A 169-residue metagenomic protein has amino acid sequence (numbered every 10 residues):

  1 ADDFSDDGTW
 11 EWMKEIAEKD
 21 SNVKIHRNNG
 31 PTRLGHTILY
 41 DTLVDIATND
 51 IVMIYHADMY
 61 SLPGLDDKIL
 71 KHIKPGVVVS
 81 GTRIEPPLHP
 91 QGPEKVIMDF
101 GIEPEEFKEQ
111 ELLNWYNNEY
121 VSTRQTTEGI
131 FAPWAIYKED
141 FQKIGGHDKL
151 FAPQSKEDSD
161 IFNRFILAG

Functional and structural regions predicted by a protein language model:
A1-F4, H26-N29: Short beta-strand/loop segment that forms part of the nucleotide-sugar
D2-E11, M59-Y60: A conserved acidic beta->alpha catalytic loop
N29-A47: Glycine-rich, basic loop-to-helix element that forms the pyrophosphate-binding segment of sugar-nucleotide handling
T48-N49, I130-G145: Conserved nucleotide-sugar donor-binding and metal-coordinating catalytic region shared by glycosyltransferases
V52: Short aromatic/hydrophobic "clamp" motif used to bind/position activated sugar donors
G64-E103: Conserved donor NDP-sugar-binding/catalytic core segment of glycosyltransferases
D99-T127: Short, flexible, basic/aromatic active-site loop/helix in glycosyltransferases
E128, Q142-I166: Donor nucleotide-sugar recognition loop
